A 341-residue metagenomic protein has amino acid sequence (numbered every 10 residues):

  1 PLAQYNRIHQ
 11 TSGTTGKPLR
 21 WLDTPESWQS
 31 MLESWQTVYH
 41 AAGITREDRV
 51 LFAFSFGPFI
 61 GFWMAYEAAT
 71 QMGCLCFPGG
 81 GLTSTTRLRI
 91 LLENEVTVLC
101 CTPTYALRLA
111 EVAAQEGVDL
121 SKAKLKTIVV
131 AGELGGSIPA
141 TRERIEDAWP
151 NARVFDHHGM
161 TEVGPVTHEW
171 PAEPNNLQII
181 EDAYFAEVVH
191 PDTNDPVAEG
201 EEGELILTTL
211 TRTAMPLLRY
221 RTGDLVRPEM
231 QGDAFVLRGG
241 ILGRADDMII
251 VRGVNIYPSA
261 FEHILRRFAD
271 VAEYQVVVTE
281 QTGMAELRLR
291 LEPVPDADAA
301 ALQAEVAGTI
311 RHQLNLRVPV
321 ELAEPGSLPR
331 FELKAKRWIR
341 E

Functional and structural regions predicted by a protein language model:
P1-L2, Q10-G13, H40-T45, I90: Short, charge-rich binding segments
Y5-L22: Conserved adenylation A10 loop of the ANL superfamily
H9, L51, C100: N-terminal Rossmann-like NAD(P) cofactor-binding module of classical short-chain dehydrogenase/reductase
Q10, G61, A68, I90 (+1 more regions): Hydrophobic/aromatic ligand-binding patch that stacks against planar heteroaromatic rings of cofactors or nucleotides
R20-A42: Conserved structural elements of the adenylate-forming
Q29, F56-F59, G136: Short, small-residue-enriched loops and turns at beta-alpha junctions that line or gate enzyme active sites
H40-C76: Conserved AMP-binding loop of ANL adenylate-forming enzymes
M72-E341: Active-site glycine/GP-rich loop and adjacent strand/helix microenvironment that borders small-molecule binding pockets
